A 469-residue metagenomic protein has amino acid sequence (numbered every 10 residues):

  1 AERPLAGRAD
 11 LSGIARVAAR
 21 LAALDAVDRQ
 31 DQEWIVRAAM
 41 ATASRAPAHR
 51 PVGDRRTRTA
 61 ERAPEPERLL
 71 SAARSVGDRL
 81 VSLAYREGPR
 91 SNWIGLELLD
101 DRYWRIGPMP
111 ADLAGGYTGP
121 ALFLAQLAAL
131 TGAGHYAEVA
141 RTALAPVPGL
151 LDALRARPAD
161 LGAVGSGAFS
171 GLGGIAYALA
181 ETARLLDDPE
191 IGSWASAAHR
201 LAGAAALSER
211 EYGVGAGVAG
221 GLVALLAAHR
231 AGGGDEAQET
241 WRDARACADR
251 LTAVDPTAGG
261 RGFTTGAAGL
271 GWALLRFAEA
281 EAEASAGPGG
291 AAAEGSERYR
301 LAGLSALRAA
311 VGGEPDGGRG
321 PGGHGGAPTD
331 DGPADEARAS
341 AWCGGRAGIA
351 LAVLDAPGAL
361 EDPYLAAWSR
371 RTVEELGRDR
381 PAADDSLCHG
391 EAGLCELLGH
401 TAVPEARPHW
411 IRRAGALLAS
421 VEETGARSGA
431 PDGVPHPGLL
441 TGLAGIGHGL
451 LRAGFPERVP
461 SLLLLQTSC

Functional and structural regions predicted by a protein language model:
A1-G115, G119-A121, R157-G167, A383 (+4 more regions): Regulatory N- and C-terminal appendages and interdomain linkers associated with kinase/kinase-like NTP transferase
R58-R62, G119-A133, G174-D188, G221-D235 (+4 more regions): Well-ordered alpha-helical scaffold segments within catalytic/enzyme domains
A73-R90, E138-P158, P189-R210, R242-T257 (+4 more regions): Long, well-ordered core segments of solenoidal/helical folds
D101-Y117, L154-L172, A205-V218, D255-A268 (+3 more regions): Solvent-exposed loop and edge beta-strand segments that line ligand/cofactor-binding and catalytic clefts
Y212-A282, A291-A309: Solenoidal tandem-repeat scaffolds enriched in leucines and small polar residues
F277, E281, R298-G318, D335-R346 (+1 more regions): Beta-propeller domains
D331, D335-C343, A347-D385, G399-S420: Helix-coil-helix junctions within alpha-helical repeat/solenoid scaffolds
A383-H389, G399-C469: CBM-like carbohydrate-recognition segments
